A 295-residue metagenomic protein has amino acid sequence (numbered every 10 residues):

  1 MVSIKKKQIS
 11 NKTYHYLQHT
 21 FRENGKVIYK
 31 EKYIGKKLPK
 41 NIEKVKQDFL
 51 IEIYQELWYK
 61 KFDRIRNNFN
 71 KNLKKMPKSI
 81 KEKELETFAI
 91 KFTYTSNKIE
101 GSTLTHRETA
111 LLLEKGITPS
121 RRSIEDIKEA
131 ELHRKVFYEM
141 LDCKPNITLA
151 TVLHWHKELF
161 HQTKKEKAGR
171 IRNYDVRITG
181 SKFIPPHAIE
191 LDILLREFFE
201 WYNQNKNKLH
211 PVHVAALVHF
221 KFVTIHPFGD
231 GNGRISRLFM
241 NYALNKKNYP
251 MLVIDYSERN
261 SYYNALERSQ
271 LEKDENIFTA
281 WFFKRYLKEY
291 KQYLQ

Functional and structural regions predicted by a protein language model:
M1-D230, R234-Q295: FIC/Doc superfamily catalytic core
